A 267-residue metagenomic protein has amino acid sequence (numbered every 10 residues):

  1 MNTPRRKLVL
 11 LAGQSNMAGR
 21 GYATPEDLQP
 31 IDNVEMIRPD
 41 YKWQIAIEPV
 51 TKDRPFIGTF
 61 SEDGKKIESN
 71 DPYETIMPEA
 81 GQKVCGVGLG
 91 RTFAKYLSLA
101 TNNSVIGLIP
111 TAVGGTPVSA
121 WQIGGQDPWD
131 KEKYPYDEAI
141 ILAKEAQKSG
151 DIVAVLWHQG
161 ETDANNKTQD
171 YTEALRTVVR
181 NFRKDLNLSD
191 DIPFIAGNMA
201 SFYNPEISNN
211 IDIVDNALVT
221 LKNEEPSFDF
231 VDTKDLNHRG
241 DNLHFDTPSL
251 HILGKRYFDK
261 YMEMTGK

Functional and structural regions predicted by a protein language model:
M1-K267: Cell-envelope and extracellular/periplasmic
